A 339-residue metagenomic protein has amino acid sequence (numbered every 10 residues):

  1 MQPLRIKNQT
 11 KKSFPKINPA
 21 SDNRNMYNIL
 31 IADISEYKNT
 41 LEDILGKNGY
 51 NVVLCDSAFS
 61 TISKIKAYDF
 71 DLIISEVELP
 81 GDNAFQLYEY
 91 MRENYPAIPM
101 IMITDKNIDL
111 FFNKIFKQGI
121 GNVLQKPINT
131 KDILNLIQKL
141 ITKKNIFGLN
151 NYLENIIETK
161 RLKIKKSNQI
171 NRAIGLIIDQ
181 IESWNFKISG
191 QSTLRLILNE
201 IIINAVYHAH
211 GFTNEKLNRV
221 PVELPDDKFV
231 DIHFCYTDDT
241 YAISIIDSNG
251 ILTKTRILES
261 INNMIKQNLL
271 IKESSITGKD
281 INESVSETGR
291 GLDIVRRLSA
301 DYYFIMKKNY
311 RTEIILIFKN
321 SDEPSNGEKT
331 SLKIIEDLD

Functional and structural regions predicted by a protein language model:
N25, N135-L196, Y207, G211 (+3 more regions): Bergerat-fold GHKL ATPase/HATPase_c domain
D33, D71, S75-E78, T104: Active-site residues of response regulator receiver
I34-D56: Two-component/phosphorelay signaling modules centered on CheY-like receiver
L54-L72: Acidic, metal-coordinating helix/loop segments flanking the phosphotransfer/catalytic sites of two-component signaling
F85-A97: Short amphipathic alpha-helix used as the core "switch/output" element in two-component signaling
F85-Q86, K106-V123: Alpha4 helix (beta4-alpha4-beta5 surface) of REC/receiver domains from two-component response regulators
L110, I128-I137: C-terminal output helix
Y152-E158, V206-D339: Conserved beta-strand-loop-beta-strand hairpin that lines the nucleotide-binding pocket of ATP/GTP-utilizing enzymes
